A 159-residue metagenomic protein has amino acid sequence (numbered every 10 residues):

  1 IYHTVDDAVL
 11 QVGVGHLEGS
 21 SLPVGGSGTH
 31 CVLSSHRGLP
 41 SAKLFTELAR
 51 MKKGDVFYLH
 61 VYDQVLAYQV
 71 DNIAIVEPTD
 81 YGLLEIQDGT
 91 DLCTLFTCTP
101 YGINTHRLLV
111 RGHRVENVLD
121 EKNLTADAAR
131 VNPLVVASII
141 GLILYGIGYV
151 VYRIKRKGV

Functional and structural regions predicted by a protein language model:
I1-V135: Solvent-exposed, non-transmembrane regions of membrane-associated and secreted proteins
N123-V159: C-terminal single-pass membrane-anchor helix
